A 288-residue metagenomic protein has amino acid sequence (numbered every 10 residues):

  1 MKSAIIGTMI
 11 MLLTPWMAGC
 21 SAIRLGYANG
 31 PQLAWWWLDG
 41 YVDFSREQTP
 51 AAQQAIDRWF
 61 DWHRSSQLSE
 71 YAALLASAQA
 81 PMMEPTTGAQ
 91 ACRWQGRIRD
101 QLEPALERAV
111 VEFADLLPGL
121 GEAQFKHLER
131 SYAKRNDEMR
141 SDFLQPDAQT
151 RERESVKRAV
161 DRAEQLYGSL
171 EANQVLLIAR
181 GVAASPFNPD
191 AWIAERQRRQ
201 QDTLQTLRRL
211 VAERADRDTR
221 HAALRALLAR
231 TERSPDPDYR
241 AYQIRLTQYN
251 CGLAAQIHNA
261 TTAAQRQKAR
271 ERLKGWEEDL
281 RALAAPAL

Functional and structural regions predicted by a protein language model:
M1-T8: Bacterial N-terminal signal peptides that target proteins for export
W16-G19: C-terminal motif of bacterial Sec signal peptides marking the signal peptidase cleavage site
S21-R24: Bacterial signal peptide processing site
A28-F60: Start-of-domain marker
W35-W36, I193-L288: A cross-kingdom marker for long, charged
T49-D57, S65-A76, G121-D137, A183 (+2 more regions): Extended intrinsically disordered, low-complexity coil regions enriched in Ser, Thr, Gly, Ala and often Pro
L68-A105, A109-E112, E129-R130: Signal peptide-directed extracytoplasmic domains
V111-D236: Extended amphipathic alpha-helical interaction segments
